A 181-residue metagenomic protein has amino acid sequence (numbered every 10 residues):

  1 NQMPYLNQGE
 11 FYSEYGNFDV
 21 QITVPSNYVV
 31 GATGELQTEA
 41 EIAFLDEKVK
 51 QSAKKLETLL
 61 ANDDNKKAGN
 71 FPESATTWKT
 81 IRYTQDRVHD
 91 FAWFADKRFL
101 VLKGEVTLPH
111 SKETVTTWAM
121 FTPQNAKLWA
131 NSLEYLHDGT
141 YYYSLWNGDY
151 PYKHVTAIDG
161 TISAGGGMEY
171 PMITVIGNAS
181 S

Functional and structural regions predicted by a protein language model:
Q2-S181: Hydrophobic helix-coil surface modules that form long, contiguous segments used for peptide/substrate interaction
